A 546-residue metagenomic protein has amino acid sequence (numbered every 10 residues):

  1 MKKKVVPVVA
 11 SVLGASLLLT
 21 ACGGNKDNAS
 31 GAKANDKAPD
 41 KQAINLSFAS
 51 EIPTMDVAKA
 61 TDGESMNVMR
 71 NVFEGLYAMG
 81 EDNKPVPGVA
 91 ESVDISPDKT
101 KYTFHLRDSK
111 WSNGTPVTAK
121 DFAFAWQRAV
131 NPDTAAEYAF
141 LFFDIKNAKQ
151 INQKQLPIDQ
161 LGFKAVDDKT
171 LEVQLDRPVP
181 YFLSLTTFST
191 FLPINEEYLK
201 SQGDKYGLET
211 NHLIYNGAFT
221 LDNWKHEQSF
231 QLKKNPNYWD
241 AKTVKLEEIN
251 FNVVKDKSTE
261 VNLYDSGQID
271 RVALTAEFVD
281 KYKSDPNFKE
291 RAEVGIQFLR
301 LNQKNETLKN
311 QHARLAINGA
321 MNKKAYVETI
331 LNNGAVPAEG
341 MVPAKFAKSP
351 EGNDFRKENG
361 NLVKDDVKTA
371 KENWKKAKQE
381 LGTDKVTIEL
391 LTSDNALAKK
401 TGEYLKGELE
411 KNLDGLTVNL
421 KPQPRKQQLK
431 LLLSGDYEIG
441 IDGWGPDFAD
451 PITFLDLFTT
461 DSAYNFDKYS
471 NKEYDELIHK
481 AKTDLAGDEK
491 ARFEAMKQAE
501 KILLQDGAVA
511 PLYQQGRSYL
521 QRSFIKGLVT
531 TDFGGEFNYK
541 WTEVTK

Functional and structural regions predicted by a protein language model:
S47-P97, I214: N-terminal lobe/hinge region of extracytoplasmic solute-binding protein
E91-Y138, T307: Aromatic- and charge-enriched surface segment that lines or borders ligand/interaction sites
A123, A139-E197: Surface-exposed binding/hinge segments that line and control ligand-binding clefts or catalytic entry sites
L175-V244, E248, S258: Gly/Pro-rich hinge or "lid" segments in bacterial periplasmic/extracellular proteins
N235-D280: Ligand-site clamp/hinge motif
A320-P350, A396-K406, L433-K546: Detector for C-terminal structural segments
P337-A377, L397-K399: Structural transition elements
N373-P446, R517: Ligand/substrate-recognition segments at binding pockets and active sites
